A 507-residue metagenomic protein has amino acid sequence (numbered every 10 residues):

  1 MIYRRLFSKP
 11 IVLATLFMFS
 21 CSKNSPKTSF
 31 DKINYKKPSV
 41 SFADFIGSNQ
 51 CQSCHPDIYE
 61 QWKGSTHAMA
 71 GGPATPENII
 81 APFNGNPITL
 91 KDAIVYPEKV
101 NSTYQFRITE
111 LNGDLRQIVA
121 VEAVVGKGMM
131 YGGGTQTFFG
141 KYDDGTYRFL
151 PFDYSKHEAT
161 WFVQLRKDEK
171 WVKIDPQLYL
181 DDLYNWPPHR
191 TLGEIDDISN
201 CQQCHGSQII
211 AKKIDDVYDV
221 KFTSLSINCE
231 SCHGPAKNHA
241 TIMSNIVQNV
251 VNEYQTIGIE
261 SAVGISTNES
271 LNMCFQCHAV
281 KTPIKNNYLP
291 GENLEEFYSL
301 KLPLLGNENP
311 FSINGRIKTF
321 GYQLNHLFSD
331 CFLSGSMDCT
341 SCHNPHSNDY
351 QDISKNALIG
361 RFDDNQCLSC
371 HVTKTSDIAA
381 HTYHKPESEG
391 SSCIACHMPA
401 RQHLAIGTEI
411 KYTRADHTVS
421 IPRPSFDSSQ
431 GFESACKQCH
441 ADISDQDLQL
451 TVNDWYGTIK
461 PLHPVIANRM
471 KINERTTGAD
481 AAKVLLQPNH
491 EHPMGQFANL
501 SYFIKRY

Functional and structural regions predicted by a protein language model:
I2-I11: Bacterial N-terminal signal peptides that target proteins for export
M18-S20: C-terminal motif of bacterial Sec signal peptides marking the signal peptidase cleavage site
S22-N24: Bacterial signal peptide processing site
P26-P38, F42, D57-M130, T137-Y142 (+6 more regions): Primarily the internal scaffold of c-type cytochrome electron-transfer domains, especially repeated/multiheme c-type
S41-Q50: Local sequence-structure signature of Cys/Sec-based thiol-disulfide redox active-site neighborhoods
G47, W186-T191, D216-D219: Second-shell loop/turn segments in exported
T191-I195, C331: Exposed beta-sheet edge/beta-hairpin loop segments within beta-rich domains
N200-C201: Long, basic N-terminal domains or extensions that often function in RNA/ssDNA interaction or organelle/cellular
